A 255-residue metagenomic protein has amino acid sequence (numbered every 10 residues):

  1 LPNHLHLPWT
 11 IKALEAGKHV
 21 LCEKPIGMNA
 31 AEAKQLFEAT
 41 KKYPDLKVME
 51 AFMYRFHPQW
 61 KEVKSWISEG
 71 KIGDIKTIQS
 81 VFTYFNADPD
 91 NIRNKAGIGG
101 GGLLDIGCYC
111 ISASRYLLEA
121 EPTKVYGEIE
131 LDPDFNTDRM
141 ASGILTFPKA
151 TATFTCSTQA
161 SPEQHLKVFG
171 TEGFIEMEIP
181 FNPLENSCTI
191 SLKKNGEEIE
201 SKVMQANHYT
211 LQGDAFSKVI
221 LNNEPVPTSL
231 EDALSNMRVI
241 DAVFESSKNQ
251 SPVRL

Functional and structural regions predicted by a protein language model:
L1-A39: Beta-loop-alpha module in the N-terminal Rossmann-like domain of NAD(P)-dependent dehydrogenases, especially those
H6, T10, A33, W60 (+4 more regions): A general structural signal for well-ordered alpha-helical segments in protein cores
C22, V48-E50, M177: Hydrophobic residues in well-ordered beta-strands that form the structural core
L46, Y54-D134, Q250: Predominantly a Rossmann-like dinucleotide-binding segment in NAD(P)-dependent oxidoreductases
I98-L104, I199-N207: A short glycine-threonine-serine/GTX helix/turn-capping micro-motif
I111-L184, V203, G213-E224: Contiguous beta-strand/loop segments that form the cofactor/metal-binding neighborhood of enzyme cores
L166, E185-N195: Short polybasic amphipathic segments
S217-L255: C-terminal helix-rich "cap/oligomerization" subdomain common to oxidoreductases
